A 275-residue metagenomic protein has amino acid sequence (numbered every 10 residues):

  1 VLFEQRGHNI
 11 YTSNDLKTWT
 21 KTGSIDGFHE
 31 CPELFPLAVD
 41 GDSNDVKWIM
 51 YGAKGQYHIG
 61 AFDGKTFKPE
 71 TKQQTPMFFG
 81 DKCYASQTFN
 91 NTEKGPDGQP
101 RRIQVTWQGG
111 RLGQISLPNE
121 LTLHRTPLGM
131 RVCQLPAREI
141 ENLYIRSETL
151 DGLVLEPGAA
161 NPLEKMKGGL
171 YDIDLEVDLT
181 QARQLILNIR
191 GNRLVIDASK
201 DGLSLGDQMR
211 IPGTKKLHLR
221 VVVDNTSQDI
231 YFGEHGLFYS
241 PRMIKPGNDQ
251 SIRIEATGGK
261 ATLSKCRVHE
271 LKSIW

Functional and structural regions predicted by a protein language model:
V1-I10, K21-S24, P32-F35, S43-K54 (+1 more regions): Hydrophobic core segments of beta-strands in well-ordered, beta-rich domains
E4, I25, G52, V177-L179 (+1 more regions): Non-cytosolic beta-sheet module surface loops
I10-S13, G60-A61: Conserved Ser/Thr-centered positions that define the repeating blades of beta-propeller domains
W19-G23, E30-L37, M50, A61-T71: Catalytic-domain carbohydrate-binding cleft regions of carbohydrate-active enzymes
S24-G27, M77-F79: Surface loop/turn motifs at the tips and blade-to-blade linkers of beta-strand repeat domains
F28-E33, K82-Y84: Beta-rich catalytic cores
P32-D40, Q87-K94: Beta-propeller blade termini
D63-Y84, F89-W275: Beta-rich accessory regions
